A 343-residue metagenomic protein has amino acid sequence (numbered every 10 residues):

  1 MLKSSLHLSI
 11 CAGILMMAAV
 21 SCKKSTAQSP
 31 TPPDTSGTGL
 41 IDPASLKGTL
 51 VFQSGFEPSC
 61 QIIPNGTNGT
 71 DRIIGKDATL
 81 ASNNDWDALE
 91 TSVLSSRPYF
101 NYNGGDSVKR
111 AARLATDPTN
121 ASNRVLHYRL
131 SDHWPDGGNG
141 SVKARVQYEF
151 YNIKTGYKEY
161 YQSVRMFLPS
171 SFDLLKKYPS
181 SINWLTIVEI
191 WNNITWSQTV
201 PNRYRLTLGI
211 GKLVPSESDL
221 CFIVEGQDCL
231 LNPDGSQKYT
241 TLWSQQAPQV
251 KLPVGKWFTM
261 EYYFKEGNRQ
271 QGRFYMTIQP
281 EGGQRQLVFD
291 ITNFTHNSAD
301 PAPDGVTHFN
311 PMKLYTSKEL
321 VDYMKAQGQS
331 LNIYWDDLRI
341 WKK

Functional and structural regions predicted by a protein language model:
M1-I10: Bacterial N-terminal signal peptides that target proteins for export
L8, Q28-S29: Composition-driven detection of intrinsically disordered, low-complexity segments
I10-M16: Hydrophobic helical h-region of N-terminal Sec-dependent signal peptides in bacterial secretory/periplasmic proteins
A18-S21: C-terminal motif of bacterial Sec signal peptides marking the signal peptidase cleavage site
K23-S25: Bacterial signal peptide processing site
P30-K343: Low-complexity, Ser/Thr/Pro/Gly-rich disordered linker/stalk regions
